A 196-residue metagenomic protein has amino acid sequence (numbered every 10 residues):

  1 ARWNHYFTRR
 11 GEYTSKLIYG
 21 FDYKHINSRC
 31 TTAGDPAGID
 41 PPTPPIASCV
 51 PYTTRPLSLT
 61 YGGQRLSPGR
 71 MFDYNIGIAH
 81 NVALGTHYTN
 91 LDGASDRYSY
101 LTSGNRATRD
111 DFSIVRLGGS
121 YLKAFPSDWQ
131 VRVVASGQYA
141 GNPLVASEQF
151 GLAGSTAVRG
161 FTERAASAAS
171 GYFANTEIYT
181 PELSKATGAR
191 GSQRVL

Functional and structural regions predicted by a protein language model:
A1-R2, T176: Predominantly transmembrane beta-strands of Gram-negative outer membrane beta-barrel pores used for transport
H5-F7: Large, well-folded core regions of big proteins
I18, H25-V195: C-terminal outer-membrane beta-barrel translocator/porin domains of Gram-negative envelope proteins and their
